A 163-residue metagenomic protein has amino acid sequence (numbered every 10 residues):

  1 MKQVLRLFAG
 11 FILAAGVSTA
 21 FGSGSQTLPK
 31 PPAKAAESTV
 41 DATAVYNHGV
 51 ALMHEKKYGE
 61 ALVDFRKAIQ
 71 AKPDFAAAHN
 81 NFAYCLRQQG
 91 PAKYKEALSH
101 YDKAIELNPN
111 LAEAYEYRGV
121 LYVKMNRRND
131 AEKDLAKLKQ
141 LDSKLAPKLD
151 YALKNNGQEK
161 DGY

Functional and structural regions predicted by a protein language model:
V4, F21-V40, R128-Y163: Terminal, low-structured helical/coil segments at or just beyond the last alpha-helical repeat
V40-K67, A71: Alpha-helical segment of the N-proximal tetratricopeptide repeat
Y46, M53, N80, R87-Q89 (+1 more regions): Position-specific recognition of the canonical hydrophobic site in helix A of tetratricopeptide repeat
N47, N81, Y117, Y151-A152: Canonical tetratricopeptide repeat
E55-K67, Q89-K103, M125-K137: Structural signature of tandem alpha-helical TPR/SEL1-like repeats, specifically the intra-repeat loop/turn
A71, L107, Q140-L141: Structural marker of alpha-solenoid helical repeat scaffolds
